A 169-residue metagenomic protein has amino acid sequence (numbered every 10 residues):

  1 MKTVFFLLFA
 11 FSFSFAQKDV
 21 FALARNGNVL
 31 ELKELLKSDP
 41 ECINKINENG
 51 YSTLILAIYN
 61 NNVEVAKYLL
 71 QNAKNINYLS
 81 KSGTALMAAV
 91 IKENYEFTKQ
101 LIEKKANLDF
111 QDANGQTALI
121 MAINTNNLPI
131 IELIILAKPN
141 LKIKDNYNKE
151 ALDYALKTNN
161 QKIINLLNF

Functional and structural regions predicted by a protein language model:
T3-S12: Sec-dependent N-terminal signal peptides
A22-N28, L56-N62, A88-N94, M121-N127 (+1 more regions): Ankyrin repeat A-helix N-terminal signature
N28-L36, N62-L70, N94-I102, N127-I135 (+1 more regions): Ankyrin repeat structural motif
K37-K74: N-terminal, post-signal-peptide region of Sec/Tat-exported proteins
I46, Y78-L79, Q111, K144: Ankyrin-repeat boundary/linker signal
L141-F169: Leucine-rich solenoid repeat scaffolds
